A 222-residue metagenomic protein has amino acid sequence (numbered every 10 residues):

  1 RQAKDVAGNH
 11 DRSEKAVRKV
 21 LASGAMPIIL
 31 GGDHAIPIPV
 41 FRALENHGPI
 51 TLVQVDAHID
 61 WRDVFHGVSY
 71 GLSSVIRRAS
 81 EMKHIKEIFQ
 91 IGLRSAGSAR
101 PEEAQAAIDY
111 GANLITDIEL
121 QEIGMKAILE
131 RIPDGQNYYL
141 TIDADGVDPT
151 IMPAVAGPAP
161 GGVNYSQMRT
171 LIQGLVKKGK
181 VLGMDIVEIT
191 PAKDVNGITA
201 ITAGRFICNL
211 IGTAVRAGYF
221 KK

Functional and structural regions predicted by a protein language model:
R1-K222: Conserved alpha-helical scaffold segments that buttress catalytic/binding sites
